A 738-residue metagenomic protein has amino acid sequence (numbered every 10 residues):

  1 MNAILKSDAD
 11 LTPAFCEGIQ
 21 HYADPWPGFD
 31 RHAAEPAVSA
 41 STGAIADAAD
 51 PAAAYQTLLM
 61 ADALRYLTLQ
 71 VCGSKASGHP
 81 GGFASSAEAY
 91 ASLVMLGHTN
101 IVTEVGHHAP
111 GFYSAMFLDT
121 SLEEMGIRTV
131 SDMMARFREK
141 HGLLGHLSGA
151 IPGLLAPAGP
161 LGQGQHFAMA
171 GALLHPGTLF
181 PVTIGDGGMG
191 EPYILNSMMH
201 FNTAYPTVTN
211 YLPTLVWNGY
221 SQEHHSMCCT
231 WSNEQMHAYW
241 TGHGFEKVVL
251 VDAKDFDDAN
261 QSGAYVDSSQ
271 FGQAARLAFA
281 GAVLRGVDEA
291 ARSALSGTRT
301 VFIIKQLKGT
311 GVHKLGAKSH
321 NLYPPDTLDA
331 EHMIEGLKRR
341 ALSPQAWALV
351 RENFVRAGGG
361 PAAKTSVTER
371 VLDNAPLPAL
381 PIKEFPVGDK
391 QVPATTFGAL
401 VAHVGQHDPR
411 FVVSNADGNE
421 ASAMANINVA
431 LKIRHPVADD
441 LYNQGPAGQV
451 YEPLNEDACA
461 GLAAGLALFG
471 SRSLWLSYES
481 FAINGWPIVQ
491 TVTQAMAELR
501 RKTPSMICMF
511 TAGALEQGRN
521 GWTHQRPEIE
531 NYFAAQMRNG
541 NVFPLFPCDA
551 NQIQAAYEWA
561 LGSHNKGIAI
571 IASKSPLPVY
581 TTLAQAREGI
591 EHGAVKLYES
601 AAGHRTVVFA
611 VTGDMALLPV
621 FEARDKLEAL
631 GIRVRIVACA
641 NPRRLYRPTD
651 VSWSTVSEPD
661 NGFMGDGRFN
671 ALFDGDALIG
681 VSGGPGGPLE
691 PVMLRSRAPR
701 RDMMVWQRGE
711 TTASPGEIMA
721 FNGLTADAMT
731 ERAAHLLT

Functional and structural regions predicted by a protein language model:
N2-S77, M125-P157, F354-R356, E369-R370 (+1 more regions): Conserved internal helical-beta-strand scaffold that buttresses enzyme catalytic cores
A49-A53, L69-S77, H98-T99, A150-A156 (+9 more regions): Glycine- and acidic
Q56-T57, L64-S74, P80-Y205, A425-I427 (+4 more regions): Cofactor-binding active-site loop characterized by glycine-rich and histidine/acidic residues
L58-M60, I101, V355-P504, A586-E599 (+4 more regions): Non-catalytic terminal/interface segments that mediate subunit docking, oligomerization, and allosteric communication
S86, F112, H166-A168, N233 (+4 more regions): Short, highly selective alpha-helical patches that border small-molecule cofactor pockets in redox/cofactor-processing
V130-I151, P157, Q163-F167, H175-P181 (+3 more regions): Thiamine diphosphate
H141, H146-L212, R285-D288, N419-Y532 (+5 more regions): Thiamine diphosphate
